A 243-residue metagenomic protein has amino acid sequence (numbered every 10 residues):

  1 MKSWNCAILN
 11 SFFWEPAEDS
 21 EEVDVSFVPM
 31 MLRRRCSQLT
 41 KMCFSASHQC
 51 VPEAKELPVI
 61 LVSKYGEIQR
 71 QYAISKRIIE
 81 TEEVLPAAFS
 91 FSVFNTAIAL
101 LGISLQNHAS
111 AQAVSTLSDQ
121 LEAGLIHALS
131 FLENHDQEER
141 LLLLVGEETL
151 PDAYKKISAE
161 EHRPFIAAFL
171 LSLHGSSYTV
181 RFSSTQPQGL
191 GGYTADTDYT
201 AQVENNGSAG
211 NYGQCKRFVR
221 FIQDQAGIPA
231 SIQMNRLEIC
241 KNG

Functional and structural regions predicted by a protein language model:
M1-S115, D119, N134, V145-G243: Conserved "HGTGT" condensation-loop signature of ketosynthase/thiolase-family condensing enzymes that catalyze
L121-A123: Extended, solvent-exposed, turn-rich assembly/linker loops in the middle of proteins
L129-E133: Glycine-rich ThDP/TPP pyrophosphate-binding loop and its adjacent helix/strand module within ThDP-dependent enzymes
Q137: Glycine-rich, Trp-frequent "lid" loop and neighboring beta-strands that shape and gate the flavin cofactor pocket
L142: Short aromatic-hydrophobic micro-motifs that form the base-stacking/packing surface for donor nucleotide recognition
